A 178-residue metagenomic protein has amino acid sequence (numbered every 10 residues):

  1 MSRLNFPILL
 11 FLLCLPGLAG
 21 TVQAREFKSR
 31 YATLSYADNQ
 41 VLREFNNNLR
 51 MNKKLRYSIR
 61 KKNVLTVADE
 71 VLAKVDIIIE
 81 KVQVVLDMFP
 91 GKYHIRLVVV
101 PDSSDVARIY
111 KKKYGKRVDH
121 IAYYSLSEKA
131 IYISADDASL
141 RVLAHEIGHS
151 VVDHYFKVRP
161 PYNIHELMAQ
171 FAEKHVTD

Functional and structural regions predicted by a protein language model:
M1-I8: Bacterial N-terminal signal peptides that target proteins for export
L9-G17: Bacterial N-terminal signal peptides
A19-A24: Boundary at the C-terminal end of the N-terminal hydrophobic targeting segment
K28-T66, V151: Acidic/histidine-rich, surface-exposed loop or edge segments in extracytoplasmic proteins
K62-D76, S134-V142, V158-N163: Soluble non-cytosolic domains of exported or imported proteins
L65-S127: Auxiliary, metal-adjacent structural segments of Zn-dependent hydrolase domains
R141-H154: Active-site recognition of the HExxH zinc-binding catalytic motif
R159-D178: Post-HExxH zinc-binding segment in Zn-dependent metallohydrolases
